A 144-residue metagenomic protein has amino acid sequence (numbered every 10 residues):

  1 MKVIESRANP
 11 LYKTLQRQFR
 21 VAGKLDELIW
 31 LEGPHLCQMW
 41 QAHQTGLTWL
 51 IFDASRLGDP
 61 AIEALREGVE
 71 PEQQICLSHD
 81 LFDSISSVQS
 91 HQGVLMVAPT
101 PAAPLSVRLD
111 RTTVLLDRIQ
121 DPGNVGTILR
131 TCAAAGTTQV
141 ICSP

Functional and structural regions predicted by a protein language model:
M1-P60: Boundary-proximal intrinsically disordered activation/regulatory segments immediately upstream of a helical core
Y12-L15, C37, F82, H91 (+1 more regions): A general structural signal for well-ordered alpha-helical segments in protein cores
R20-V21, L65-R66, I85-V88, P104-R108: Short secondary-structure boundary/capping segments
L28, T48-L50, Q73-I75, G93-M96 (+2 more regions): Structural motif
G33, M96, C132: Residue-level signal for inorganic ion chemistry
M39, P60-A61, S84, N124: Phosphate- and divalent-cation-binding pockets in alpha/beta enzyme and binding domains that engage nucleotide-derived
A42, P99-A102, S106-P144: RNA substrate-binding interface of SAM-dependent RNA methyltransferases
R66-P99: Glycine/small-residue-rich loop that forms an oxyanion/phosphate-binding "nest" at active or ligand-binding sites
